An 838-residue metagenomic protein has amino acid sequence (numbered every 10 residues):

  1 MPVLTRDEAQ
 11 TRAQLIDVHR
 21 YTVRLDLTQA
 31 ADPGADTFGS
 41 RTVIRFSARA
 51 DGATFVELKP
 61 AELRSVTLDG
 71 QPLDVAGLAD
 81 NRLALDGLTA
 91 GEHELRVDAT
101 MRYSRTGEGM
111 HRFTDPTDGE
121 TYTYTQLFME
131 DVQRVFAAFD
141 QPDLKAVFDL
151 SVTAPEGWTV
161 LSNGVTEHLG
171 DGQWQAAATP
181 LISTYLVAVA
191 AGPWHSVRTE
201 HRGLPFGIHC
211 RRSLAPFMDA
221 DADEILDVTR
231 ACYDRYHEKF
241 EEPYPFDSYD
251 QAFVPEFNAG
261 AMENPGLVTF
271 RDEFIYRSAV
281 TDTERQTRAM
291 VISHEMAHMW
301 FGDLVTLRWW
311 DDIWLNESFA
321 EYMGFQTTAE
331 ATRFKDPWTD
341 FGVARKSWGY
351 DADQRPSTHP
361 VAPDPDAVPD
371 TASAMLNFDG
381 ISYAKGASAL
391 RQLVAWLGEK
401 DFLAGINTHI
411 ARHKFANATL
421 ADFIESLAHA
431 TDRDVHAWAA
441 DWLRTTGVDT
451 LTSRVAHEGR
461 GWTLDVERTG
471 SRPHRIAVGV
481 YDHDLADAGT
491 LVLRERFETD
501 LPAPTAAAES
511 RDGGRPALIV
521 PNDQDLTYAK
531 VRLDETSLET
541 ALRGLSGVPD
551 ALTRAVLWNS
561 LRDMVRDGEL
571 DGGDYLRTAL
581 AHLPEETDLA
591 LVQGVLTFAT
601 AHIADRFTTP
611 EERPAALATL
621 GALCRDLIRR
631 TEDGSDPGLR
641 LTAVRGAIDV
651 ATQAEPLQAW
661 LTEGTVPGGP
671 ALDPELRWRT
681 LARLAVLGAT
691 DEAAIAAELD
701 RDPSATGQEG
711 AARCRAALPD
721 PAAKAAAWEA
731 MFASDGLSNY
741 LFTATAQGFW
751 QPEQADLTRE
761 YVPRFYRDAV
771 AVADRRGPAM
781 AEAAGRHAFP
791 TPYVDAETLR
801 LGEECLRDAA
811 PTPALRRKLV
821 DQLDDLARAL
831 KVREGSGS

Functional and structural regions predicted by a protein language model:
M1-D247, Y350-Q354, L376-A384, A395-L397 (+12 more regions): Acidic/His-enriched low-complexity segments
R12-L25, F148, T327, A331 (+6 more regions): Charged, low-complexity, helix-prone segments enriched in Lys/Glu/Asp/Gln
V23-A31, T306, E692-R701: General secondary-structure propensity
V56, F257-N258, A507-E509: Short, flexible, glycine/charge-rich loop motifs used to bind or transfer phosphoryl groups or to couple energy/partner
L58, I292, R715: Small/polar loops that bind or transfer phosphate-bearing groups
D69, A154, T159, H209-R212 (+5 more regions): Non-catalytic accessory/interaction domains
N81-A84, N258, R288, L393 (+2 more regions): Residues marking the start of alpha-helices
A176, I208-P473, T619, L623 (+1 more regions): Hydrophobic alpha-helical and helix-loop surface patches within well-folded domains that function as non-catalytic
